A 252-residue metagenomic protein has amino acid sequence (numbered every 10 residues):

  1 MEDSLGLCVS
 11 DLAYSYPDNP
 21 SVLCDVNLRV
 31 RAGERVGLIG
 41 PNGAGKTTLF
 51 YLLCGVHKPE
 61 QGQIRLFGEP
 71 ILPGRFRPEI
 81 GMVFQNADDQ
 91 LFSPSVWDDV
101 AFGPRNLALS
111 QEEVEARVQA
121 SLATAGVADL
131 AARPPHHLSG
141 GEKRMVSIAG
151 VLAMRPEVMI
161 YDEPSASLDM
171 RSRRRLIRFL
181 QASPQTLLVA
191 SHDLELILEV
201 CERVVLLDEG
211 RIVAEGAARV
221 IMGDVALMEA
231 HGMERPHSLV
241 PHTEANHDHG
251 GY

Functional and structural regions predicted by a protein language model:
C54: Helix-to-loop junction immediately C-terminal to a conserved catalytic motif
E112-L130: Conserved ABC ATPase "signature" region
P134-L138, E142: Conserved ABC ATPase signature
M159-D162: Catalytic Walker B motif of ABC-type/P-loop ATPase nucleotide-binding domains
S191-H192: H-loop/switch region of ABC-family ATPase nucleotide-binding domains
I197-E199: A short, surface-exposed alpha-helical micro-motif characterized by mixed small hydrophobic and charged/polar residues
R211-M233: Conserved beta-strand-loop-alpha-helix hinge in the C-terminal portion of ABC ATPase nucleotide-binding domains
